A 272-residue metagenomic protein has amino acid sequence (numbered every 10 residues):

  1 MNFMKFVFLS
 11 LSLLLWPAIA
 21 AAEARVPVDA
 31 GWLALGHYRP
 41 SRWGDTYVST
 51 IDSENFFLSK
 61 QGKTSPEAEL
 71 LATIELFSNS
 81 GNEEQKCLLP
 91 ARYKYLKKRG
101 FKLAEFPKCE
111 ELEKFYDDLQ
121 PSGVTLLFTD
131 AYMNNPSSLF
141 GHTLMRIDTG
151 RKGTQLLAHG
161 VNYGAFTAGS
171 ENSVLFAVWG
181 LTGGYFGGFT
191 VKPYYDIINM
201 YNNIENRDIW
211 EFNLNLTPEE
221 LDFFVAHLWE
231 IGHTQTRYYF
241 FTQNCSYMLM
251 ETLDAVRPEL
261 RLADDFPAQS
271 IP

Functional and structural regions predicted by a protein language model:
M1-F6: Positively charged n-region of N-terminal signal peptides that target proteins for export
V7-W16: Bacterial N-terminal signal peptides
A22-P107, F212, H227-P272: Activation targets extended, charge/polar-rich intrinsically disordered C-terminal tails
L103-E111, A131-Y132, S138: Non-catalytic accessory/assembly modules
F115-G123, P136-S138, H142, N215-L228: Active-site-adjacent bridging/hinge elements
Q120-N206: Glycine-rich catalytic cores of cysteine/serine-nucleophile enzymes that process amide/ester linkages in cell-envelope
T129-A131, T149-G150, Y163-A168, E219 (+2 more regions): An acidic- and aromatic-residue-enriched active-site/binding cleft used to recognize and process polar
L175-S246, V256: N-terminal accessory/precursor segments of enzymes
